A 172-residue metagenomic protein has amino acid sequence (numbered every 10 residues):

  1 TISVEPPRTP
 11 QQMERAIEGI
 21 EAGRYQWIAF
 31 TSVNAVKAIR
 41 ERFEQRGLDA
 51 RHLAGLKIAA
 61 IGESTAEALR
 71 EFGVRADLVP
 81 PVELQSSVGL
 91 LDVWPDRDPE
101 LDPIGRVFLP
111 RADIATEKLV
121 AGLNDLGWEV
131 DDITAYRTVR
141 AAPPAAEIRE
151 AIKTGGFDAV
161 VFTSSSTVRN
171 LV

Functional and structural regions predicted by a protein language model:
T1-V172: Conserved beta-alpha
